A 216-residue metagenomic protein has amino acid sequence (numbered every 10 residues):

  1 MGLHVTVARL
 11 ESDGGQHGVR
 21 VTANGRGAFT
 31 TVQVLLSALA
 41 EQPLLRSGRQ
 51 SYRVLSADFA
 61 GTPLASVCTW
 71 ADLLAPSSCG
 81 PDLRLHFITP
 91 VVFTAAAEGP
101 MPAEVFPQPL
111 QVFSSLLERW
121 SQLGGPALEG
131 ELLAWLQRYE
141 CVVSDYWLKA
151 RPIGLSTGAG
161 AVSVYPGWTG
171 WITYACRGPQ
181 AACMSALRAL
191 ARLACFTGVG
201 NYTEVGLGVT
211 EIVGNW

Functional and structural regions predicted by a protein language model:
M1-W216: RNA-interacting cores
